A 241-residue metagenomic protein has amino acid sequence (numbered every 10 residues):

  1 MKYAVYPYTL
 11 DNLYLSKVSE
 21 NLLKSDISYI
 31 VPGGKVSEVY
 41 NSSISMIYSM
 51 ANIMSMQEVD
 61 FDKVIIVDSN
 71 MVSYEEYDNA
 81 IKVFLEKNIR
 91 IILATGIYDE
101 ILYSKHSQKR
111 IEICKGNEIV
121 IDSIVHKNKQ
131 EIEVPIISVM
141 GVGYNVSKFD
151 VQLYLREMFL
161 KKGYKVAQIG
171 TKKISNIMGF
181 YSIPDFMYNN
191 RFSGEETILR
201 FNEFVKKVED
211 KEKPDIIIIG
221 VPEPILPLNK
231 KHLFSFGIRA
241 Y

Functional and structural regions predicted by a protein language model:
M1-E112: Long, basic/Gly/Ser/Thr-rich N-terminal segments that mediate initial subcellular attachment or targeting
D11-K17, S147, N176-M178: Short N-terminal binding/cap micro-motifs at the start of the first secondary-structure element
S43, I47-M54, M158-R239: ATP-dependent carboxylate-amine ligase catalytic core
Q57-E58, N128-E133, E209-K211: Solvent-exposed alpha-helices and their adjacent loops that cap or buttress functional pockets in soluble metabolic
K63-V67, S138, I216-I218, Y241: Structural motif
L85, L93-Q108, E112-C114, I216 (+1 more regions): Conserved catalytic-core segment of NTP-binding enzymes
L102-V125, Q130-I132: Flexible, Lys/Arg-rich cytosolic regulatory linkers and terminal tails that connect or flank
D122-I169: Walker A (P-loop) phosphate-binding motif
